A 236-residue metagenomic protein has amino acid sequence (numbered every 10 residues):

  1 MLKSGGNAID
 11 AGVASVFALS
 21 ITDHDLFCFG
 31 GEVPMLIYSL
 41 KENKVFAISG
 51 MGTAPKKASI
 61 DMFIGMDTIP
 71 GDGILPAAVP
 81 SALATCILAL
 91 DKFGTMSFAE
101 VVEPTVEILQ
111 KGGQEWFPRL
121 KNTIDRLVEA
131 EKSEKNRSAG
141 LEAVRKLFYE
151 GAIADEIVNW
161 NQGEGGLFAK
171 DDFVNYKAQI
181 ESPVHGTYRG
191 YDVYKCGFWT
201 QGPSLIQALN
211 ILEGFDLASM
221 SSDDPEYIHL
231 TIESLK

Functional and structural regions predicted by a protein language model:
K3-S4, A8-T200, L217: Noncatalytic scaffold domains of N-terminal-nucleophile
L88, N210, E233-S234: Short, hydrophobic/amphipathic alpha-helical patches that form generic packing surfaces within helical domains
G202-A218: M16/insulysin-pitrilysin zinc metalloprotease superfamily fold
F215-K236: Short, gly/Ser/Thr-rich active-site loops of penicillin-recognizing serine hydrolases
